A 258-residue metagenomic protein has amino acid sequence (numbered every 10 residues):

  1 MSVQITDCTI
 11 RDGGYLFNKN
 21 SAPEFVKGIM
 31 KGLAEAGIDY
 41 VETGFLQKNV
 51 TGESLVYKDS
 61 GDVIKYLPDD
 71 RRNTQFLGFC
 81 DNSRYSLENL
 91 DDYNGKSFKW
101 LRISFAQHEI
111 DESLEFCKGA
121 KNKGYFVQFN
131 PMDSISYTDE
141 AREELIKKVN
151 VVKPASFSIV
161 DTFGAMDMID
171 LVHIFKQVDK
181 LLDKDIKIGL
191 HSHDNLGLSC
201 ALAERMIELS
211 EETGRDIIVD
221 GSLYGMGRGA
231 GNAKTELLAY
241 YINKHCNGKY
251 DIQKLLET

Functional and structural regions predicted by a protein language model:
M1-T258: Catalytic cores and adjacent flexible loops of soluble metabolic enzymes that perform enolate/carbanion chemistry on
